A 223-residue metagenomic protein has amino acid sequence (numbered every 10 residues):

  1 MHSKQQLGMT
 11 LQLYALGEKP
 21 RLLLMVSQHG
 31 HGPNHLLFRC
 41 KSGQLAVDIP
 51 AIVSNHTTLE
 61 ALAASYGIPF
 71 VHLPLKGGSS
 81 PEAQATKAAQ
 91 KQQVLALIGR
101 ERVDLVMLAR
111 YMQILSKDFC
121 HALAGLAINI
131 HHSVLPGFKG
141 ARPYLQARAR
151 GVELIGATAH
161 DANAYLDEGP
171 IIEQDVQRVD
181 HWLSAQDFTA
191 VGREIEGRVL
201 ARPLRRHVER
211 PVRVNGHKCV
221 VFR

Functional and structural regions predicted by a protein language model:
M1-E18: A conserved regulatory-domain signal marking ACT and ACT-like small-molecule sensing domains and adjacent regulatory
L23-H31: Short, glycine-rich nucleotide/cofactor-binding loops
G32-K41: Histidine-anchored nucleotide/phosphate-binding helix
K41-I49, A64-G67: A short alpha->loop->secondary-structure connector
V47-T58: Short internal beta-strands
H56, Y66, G78-P81, T86 (+1 more regions): Donor/substrate-binding cores of folate-linked one-carbon enzymes
V71-P74: Short acidic-hydrophobic, aromatic-tinged amphipathic segments that line or gate anion-handling sites
Q92-E101: Short, well-structured alpha-helical segments in soluble
